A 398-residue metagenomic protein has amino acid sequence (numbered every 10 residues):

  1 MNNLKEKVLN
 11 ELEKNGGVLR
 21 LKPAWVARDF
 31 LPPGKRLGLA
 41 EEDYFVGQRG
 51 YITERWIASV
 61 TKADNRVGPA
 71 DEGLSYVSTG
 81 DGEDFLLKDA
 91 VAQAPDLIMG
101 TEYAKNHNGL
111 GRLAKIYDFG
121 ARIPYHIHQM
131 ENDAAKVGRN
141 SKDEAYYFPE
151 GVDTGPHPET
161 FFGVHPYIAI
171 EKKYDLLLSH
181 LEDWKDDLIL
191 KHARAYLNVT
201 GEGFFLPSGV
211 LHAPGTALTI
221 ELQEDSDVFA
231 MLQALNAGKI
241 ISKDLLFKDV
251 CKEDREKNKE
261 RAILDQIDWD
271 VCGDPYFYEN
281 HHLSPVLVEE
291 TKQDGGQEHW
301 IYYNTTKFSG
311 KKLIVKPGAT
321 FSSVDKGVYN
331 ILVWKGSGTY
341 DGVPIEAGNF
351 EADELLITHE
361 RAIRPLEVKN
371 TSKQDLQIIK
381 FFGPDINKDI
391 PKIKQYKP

Functional and structural regions predicted by a protein language model:
M1-K172, N236-Y278, L283, G310 (+1 more regions): Transition-metal
D118-R122, G138-S141, V152-G155, G209-V228 (+2 more regions): Ligand-binding loop in jelly-roll beta-barrel domains
I123-A134, E150-T154, T306-D325, T339 (+1 more regions): Conserved short histidine dyad/triad with adjacent acidic residue
P149-P207: Intrinsically disordered, low-complexity linker/loop segments enriched in Gly/Pro and charged/polar residues
W184-K243: Loop-centered beta-sheet repeat module
A193-F205, T339-E367: Short acidic-glycine-tyrosine-enriched beta hairpin
R261-K326: Functionally critical, mid-to-C-terminal surface segments that flank or help form catalytic/ligand
I331: Structured binding elements
